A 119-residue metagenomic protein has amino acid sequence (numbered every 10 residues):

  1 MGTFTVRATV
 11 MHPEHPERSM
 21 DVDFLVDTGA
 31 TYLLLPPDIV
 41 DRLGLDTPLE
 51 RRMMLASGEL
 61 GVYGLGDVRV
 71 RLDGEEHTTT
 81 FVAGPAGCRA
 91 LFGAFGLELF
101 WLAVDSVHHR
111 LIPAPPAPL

Functional and structural regions predicted by a protein language model:
M1-L119: Pepsin/retropepsin-fold aspartyl endopeptidases
